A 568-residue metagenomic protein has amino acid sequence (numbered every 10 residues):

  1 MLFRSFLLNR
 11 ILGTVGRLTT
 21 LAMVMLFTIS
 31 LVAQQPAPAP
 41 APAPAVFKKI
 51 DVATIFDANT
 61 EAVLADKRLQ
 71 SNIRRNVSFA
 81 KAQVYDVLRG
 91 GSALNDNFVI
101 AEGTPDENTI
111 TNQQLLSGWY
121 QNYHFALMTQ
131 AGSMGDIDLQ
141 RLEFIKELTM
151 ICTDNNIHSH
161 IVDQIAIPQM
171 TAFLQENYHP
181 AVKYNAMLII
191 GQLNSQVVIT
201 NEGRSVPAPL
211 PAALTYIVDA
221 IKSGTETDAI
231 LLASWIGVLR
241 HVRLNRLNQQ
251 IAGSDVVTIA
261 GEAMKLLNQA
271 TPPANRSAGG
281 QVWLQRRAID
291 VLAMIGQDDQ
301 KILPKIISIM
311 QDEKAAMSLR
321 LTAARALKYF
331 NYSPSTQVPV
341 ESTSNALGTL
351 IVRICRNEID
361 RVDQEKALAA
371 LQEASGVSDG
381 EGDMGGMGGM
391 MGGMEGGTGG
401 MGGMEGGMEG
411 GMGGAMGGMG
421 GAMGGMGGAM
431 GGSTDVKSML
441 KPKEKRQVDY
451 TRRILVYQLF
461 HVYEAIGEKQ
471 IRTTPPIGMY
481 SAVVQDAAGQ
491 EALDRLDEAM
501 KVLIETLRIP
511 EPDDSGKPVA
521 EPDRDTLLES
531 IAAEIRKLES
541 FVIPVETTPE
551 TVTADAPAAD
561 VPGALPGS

Functional and structural regions predicted by a protein language model:
G16-S30: Bacterial N-terminal signal peptides
A33-Y184, Q192: Intrinsically disordered, serine/threonine- and proline-rich low-complexity regions of large eukaryotic regulatory
Q34-P105, M294, Y329, E373-S568: Eukaryotic intrinsically disordered, low-complexity regulatory tails and linkers enriched in charged/polar residues
S78-A82, G90-M128, N156-F173, V198-I221 (+3 more regions): Amphipathic alpha-helical scaffolding segments comprising HEAT/armadillo-like alpha-solenoid repeats
M134-C152, Y184-Q196, L231-L247, Q285 (+1 more regions): HEAT-repeat alpha-solenoid elements in large eukaryotic scaffold proteins
M134-R141, H179, K183, T227-L231 (+4 more regions): Residue-level detector of extended alpha-helical repeat arrays and alpha-solenoid scaffolds
E147-N155, S159, L193-T200, R240-N248 (+8 more regions): Residue-level signature of the C-terminal ends
